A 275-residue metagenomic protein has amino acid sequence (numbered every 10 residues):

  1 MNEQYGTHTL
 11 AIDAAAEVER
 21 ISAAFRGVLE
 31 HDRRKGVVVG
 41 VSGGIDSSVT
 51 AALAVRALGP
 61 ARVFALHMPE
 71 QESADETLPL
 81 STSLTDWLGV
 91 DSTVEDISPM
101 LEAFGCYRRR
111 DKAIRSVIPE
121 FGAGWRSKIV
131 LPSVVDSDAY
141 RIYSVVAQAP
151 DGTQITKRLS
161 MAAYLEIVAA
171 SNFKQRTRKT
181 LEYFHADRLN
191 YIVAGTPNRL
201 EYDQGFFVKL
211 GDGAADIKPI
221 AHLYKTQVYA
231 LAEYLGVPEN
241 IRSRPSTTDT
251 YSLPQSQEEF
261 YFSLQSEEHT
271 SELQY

Functional and structural regions predicted by a protein language model:
M1-P197: ATP-dependent adenylation/nucleotidyltransferase module used to activate substrates
D86, P119-G124, L159-L264: Catalytic subdomain that performs nucleotidyl-dependent activation
G105, P245, Q274: Short, flexible helix/strand-to-coil boundary loops that buttress conserved ligand/catalytic motifs in alpha/beta
E268-Y275: Conserved small/polar residues in nucleotide/adenosyl-binding loops
